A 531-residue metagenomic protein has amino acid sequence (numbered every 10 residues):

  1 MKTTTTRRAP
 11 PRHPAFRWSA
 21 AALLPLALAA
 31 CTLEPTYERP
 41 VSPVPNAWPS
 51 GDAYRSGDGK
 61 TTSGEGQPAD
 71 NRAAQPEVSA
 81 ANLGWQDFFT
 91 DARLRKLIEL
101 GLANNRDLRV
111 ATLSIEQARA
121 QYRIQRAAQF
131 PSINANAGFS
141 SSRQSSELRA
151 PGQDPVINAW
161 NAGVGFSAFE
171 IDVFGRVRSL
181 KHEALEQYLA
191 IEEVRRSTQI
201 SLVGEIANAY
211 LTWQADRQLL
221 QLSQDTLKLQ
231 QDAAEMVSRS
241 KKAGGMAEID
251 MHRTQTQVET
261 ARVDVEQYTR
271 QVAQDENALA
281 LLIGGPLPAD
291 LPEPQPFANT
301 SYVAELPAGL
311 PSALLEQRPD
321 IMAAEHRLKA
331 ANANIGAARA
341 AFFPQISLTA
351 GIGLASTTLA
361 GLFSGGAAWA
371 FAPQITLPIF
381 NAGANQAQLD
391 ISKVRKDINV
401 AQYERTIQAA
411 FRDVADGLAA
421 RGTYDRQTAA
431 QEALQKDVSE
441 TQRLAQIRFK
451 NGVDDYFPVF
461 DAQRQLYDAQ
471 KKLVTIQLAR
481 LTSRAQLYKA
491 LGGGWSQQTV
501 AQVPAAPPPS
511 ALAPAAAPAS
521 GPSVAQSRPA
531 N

Functional and structural regions predicted by a protein language model:
K2-T6, P14-A103, H182-L185, T269-E316 (+4 more regions): Terminal intrinsically disordered/low-complexity segments used for targeting and assembly
T3, V177, E186, E193-L310 (+5 more regions): Periplasmic alpha-helical coiled-coil/stalk elements that build and connect Gram-negative outer-membrane
T32-E205, I346-A350, I379-L389: Short flexible linkers and secondary-structure junctions
R109-V110, R126-A127, I171-Q199, I249 (+6 more regions): Sec/SRP-type N-terminal targeting helices
D154-N158, G365-A367, D468: Short sequence motifs at beta-strands and strand-loop junctions characteristic of Gram-negative outer-membrane
W160-S167, A209, L310, W369-I375: Hydrophobic, lipid-facing positions within transmembrane beta-strands of outer-membrane proteins
K241-G245, F449-V453, A490, G494: A short glycine-centered flexible hinge/capping loop motif at secondary-structure junctions
Q442-L481: C-terminal structured "cap/appendage" subdomains that terminate the fold
